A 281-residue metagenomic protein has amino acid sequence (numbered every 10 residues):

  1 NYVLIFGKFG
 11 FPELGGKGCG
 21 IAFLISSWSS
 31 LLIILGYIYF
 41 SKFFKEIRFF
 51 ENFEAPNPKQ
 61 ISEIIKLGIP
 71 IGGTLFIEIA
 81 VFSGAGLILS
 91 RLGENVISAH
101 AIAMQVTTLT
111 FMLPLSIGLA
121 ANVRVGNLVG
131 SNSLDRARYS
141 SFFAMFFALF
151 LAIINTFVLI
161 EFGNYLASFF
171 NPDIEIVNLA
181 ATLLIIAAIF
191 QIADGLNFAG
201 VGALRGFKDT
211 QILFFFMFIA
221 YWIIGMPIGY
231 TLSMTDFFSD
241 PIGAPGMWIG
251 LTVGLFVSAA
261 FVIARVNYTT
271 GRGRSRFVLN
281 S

Functional and structural regions predicted by a protein language model:
N1, I5, I34-I38, G86 (+7 more regions): Structural signal for membrane-spanning alpha-helices in multi-pass inner-membrane proteins, emphasizing helix cores
V3-L14, F76-A103, L109, N127 (+2 more regions): Helix-terminus/linker motif at the lipid-water interface of multi-pass membrane proteins
F11-I69, V125-F190, L232-S281: Short alpha-helical transmembrane segments in multi-pass integral membrane proteins
S26-S30, I34, I38, P58-A120 (+1 more regions): Transmembrane helical elements of multi-pass membrane transporters/channels
L31, I71-S83, L115, F147-T156 (+4 more regions): Hydrophobic alpha-helical transmembrane segments in multi-pass membrane proteins
A99-G163, D194-K208, I212-F216: Small-residue-rich hydrophobic transmembrane alpha-helices
G200-L204, Q211-W222, Y230-I242: C-terminal structured "cap/appendage" subdomains that terminate the fold
